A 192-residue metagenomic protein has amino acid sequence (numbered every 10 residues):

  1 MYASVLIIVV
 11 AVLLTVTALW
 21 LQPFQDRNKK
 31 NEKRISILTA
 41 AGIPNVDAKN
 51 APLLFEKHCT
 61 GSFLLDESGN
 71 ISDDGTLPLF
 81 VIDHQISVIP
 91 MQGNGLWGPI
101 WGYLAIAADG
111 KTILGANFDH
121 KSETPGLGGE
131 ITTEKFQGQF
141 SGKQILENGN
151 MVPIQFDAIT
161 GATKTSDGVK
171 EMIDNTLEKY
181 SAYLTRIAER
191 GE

Functional and structural regions predicted by a protein language model:
M1-E192: Flexible, solvent-exposed loop/hinge segments and secondary-structure transition points
